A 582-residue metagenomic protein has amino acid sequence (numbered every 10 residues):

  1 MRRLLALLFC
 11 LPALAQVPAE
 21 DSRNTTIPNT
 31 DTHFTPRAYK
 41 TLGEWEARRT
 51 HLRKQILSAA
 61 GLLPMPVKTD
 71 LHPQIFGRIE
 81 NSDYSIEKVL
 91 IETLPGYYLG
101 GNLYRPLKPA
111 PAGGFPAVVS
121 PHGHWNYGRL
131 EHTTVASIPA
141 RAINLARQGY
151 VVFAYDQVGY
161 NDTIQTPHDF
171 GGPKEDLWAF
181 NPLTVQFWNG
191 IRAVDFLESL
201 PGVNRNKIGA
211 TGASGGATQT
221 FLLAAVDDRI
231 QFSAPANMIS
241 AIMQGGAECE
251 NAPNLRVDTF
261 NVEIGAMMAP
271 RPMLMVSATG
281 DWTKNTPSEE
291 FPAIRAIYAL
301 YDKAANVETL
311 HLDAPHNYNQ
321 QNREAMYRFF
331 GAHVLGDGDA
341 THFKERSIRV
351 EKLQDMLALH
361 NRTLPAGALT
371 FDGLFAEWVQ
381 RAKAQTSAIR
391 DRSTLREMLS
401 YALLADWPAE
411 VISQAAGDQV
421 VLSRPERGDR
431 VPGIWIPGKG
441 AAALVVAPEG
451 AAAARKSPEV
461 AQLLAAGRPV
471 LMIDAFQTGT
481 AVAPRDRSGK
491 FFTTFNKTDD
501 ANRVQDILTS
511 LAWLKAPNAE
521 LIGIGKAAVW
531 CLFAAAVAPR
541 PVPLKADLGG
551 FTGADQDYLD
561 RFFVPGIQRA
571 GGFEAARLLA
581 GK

Functional and structural regions predicted by a protein language model:
R3-P12: Sec-dependent N-terminal signal peptides
Q16-Y98, V276-A441, E449-P469, F476-P517 (+3 more regions): Alpha/beta-hydrolase-fold serine-hydrolase catalytic core, especially in secreted/extracellular enzymes
Y104-P106, P121-H122, Y155, T211-A213 (+10 more regions): Generic beta-strand/beta-sheet core signal
A110-S199, M238-C249, A443-W513, T552-R561: Cap/lid segment of the alpha/beta-hydrolase catalytic domain
G114-A117, Q148-V151, N204-K207, D228-F232 (+6 more regions): Loop/turn elements at helix/coil->beta-strand transitions in domains of secreted/extracellular proteins
L130-S137, K174-W188, A210-F221, N251-I264 (+4 more regions): Alpha-helix capping and helix-loop boundary segments enriched in small/acidic/polar residues
D195-V257, S510-G581: Primarily recognizes the serine-hydrolase "nucleophile elbow" in alpha/beta-hydrolase and SGNH/GDSL folds
K207-E250, N254, D258-Y301, N306 (+2 more regions): Catalytic-domain carbohydrate-binding cleft regions of carbohydrate-active enzymes
